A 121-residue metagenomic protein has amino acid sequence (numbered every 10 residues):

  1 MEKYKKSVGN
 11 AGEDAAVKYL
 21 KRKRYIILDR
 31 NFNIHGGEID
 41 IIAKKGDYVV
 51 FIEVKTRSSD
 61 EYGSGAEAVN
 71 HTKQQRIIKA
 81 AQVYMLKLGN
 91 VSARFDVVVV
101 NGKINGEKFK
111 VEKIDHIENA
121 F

Functional and structural regions predicted by a protein language model:
M1-R30: Acidic-basic catalytic patches of nuclease active cores, encompassing PD-(D/E)XK and other metal-cofactor nuclease
K3, T56-E61, E118: Short glycine/proline- and charge-enriched loop/turn segments that cap or connect secondary-structure elements
L20, I41-D60, V69, I77: Conserved catalytic cores of phosphodiester-cleaving nucleases, focusing on short active-site segments
F32-I34: Mixed-charge, glycine-accented linear interaction segment located at domain edges/termini
E38, I42, V49-E53, R94 (+1 more regions): Short hydrophobic-acidic sequence motifs that mark active-site Asp/Glu residues
Y62-V91: Mid-chain, well-packed structural core segment of small domains
K87-F121: Domain-level recognition of nuclease-like catalytic cores that cleave nucleotide substrates
